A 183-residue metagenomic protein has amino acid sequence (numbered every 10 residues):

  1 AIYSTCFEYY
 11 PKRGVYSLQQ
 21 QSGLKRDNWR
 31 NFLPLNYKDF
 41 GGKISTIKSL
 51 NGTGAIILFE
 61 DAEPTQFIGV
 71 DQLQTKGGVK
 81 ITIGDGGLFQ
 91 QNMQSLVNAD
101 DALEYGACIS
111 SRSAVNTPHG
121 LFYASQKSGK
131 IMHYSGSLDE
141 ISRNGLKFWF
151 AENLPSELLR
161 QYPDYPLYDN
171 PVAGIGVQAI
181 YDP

Functional and structural regions predicted by a protein language model:
A1-R26, G176: Sequence/structural signature of beta-propeller modules and their immediately flanking N-terminal secretory/stalk
S4, Y10-P11, S17, L33 (+5 more regions): Compositionally biased, intrinsically disordered low-complexity regions enriched in proline and serine
Y16, G23, N36-D39, I47 (+4 more regions): Residue-level detector of solvent-exposed, low-hydrophobicity positions
G23-K43, F89-D101: A short helix->beta-strand "capping" segment at the edge of beta-propeller domains
K38-I57: Beta-strand-rich domains and repeat architectures in extracellular enzymes and scaffolds, especially beta-propellers
T53-I56, E60-P183: Beta-sheet-dominated scaffold domains
